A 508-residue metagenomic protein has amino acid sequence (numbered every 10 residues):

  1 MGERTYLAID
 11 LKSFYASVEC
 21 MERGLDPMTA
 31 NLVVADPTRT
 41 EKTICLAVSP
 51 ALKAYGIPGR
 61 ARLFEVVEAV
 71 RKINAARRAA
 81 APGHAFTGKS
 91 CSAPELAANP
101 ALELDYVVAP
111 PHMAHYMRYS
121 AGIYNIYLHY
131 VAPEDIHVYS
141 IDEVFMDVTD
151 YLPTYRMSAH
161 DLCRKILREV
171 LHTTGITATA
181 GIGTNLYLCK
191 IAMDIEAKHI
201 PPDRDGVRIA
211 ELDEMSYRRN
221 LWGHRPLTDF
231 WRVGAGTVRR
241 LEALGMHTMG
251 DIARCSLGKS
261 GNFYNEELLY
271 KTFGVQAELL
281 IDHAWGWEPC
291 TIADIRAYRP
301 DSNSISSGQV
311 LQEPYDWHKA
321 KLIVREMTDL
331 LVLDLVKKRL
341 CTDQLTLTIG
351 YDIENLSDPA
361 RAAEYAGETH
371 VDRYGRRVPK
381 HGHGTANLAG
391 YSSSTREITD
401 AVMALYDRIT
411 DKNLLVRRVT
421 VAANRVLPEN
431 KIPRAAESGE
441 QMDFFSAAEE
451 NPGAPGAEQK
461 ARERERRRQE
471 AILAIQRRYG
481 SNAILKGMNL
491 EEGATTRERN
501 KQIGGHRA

Functional and structural regions predicted by a protein language model:
M1-I292, F444-S446, E450-A508: Gly/Gly-Pro- and Ser/Thr-rich, intrinsically disordered tail segments characteristic of DNA damage-repair and tolerance
A8, D229, R239-V416, A436: DNA-contacting surface of Y-family translesion DNA polymerases
F14, T38-K42, Y351-L356, V426-N430: Short, charged/polar surface micro-motifs in flexible loops or helix N-caps
A30, A178, D343-L345, V419 (+1 more regions): Change "...and in nucleic-acid phosphodiester-cleaving endonucleases..." to "...and in nucleic-acid processing enzymes
F145, N387, T420: Short aromatic/hydrophobic contact patches that present stacked aromatics for nucleic-acid/ligand binding
T184-Y187, D282-W285, C341-I353, L415-P428 (+1 more regions): A glycine-rich phosphate-binding loop feature that marks nucleotide/adenosyl-phosphate handling sites
A404, R408-A474: C-terminal hydrophobic structural anchor segments that stabilize assembly/packing rather than catalytic chemistry
